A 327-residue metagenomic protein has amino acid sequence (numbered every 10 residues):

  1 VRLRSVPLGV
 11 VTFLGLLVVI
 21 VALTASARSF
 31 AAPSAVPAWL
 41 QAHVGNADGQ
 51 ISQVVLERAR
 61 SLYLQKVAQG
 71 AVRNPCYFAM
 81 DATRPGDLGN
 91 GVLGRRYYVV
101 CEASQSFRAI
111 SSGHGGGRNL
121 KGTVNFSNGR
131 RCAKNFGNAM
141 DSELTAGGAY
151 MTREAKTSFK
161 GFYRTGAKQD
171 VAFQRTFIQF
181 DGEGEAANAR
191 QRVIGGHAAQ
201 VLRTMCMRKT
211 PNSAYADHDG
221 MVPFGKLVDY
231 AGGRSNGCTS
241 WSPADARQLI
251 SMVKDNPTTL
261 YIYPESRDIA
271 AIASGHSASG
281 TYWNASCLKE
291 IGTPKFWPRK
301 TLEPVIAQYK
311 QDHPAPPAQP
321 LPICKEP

Functional and structural regions predicted by a protein language model:
V1-P7: N-terminal secretory signal peptides that target proteins for export/translocation
V10-T24: Bacterial N-terminal signal peptides
V21-P33: Bacterial Sec-dependent signal peptides at the C-terminal "C-region" and cleavage site
F30-N236, A244-P327: Cell wall/extracellular polymer interaction/catalysis modules
W241: A conserved hydrophobic position in a structured secondary element of the catalytic/binding core that shapes
